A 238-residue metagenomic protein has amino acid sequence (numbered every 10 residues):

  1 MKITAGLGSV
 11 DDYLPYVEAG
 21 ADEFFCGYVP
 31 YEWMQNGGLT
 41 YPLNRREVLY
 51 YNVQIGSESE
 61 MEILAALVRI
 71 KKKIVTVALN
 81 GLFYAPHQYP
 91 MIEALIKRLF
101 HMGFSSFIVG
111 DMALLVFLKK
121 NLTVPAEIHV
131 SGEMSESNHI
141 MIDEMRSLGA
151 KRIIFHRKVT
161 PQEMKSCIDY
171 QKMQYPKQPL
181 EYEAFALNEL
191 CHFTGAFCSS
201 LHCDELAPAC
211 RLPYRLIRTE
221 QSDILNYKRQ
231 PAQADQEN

Functional and structural regions predicted by a protein language model:
M1-S135, I154-F155, V159-N238: Active-site pocket-lining/capping segments in soluble small-molecule metabolic enzymes
S137-I142: Short, glycine/polar-rich helix-capping loops at beta-to-alpha or helix-loop-helix junctions that flank or form
A150: Residues lining hydrophobic/aromatic ligand-binding pockets adjacent to catalytic sites
